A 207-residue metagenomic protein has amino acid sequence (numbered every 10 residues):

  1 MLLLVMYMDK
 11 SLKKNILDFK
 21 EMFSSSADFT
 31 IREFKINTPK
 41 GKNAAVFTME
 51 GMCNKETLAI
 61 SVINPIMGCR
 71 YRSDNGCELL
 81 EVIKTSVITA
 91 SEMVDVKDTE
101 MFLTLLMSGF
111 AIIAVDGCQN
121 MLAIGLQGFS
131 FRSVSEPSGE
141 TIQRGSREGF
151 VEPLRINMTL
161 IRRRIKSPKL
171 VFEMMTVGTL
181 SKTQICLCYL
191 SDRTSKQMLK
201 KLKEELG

Functional and structural regions predicted by a protein language model:
M1-G207: Membrane-embedded alpha-helical signal segments
